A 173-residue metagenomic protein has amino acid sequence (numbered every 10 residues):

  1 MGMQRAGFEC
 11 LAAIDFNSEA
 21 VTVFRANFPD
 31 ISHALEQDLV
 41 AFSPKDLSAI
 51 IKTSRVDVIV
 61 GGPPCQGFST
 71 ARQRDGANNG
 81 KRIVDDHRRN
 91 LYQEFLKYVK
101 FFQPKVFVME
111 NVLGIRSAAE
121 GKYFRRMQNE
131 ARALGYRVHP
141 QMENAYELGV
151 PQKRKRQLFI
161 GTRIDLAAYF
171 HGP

Functional and structural regions predicted by a protein language model:
M1-F8: Conserved SAM-binding loop of SAM-dependent methyltransferases across substrates and taxa, primarily the Class I
L11, S32, D57, K105: Conserved acidic residues
I14-S18, E110-N111: Conserved acidic E/D residue at the C-terminus of a beta-strand in Rossmann-like folds
D15, L35-E36: Conserved residues in the N-terminal Rossmann fold of short-chain dehydrogenase/reductase
S18-T22, P44: Short alpha-helix immediately C-terminal to the canonical SAM-binding loop
R25-H33: Short, conserved SAM-binding/catalytic segment of Class I S-adenosyl-L-methionine-dependent methyltransferases
K45-R55, T70-P173: Class I S-adenosyl-L-methionine
S54-G62: Short SAM/SAH-binding signature in class I
